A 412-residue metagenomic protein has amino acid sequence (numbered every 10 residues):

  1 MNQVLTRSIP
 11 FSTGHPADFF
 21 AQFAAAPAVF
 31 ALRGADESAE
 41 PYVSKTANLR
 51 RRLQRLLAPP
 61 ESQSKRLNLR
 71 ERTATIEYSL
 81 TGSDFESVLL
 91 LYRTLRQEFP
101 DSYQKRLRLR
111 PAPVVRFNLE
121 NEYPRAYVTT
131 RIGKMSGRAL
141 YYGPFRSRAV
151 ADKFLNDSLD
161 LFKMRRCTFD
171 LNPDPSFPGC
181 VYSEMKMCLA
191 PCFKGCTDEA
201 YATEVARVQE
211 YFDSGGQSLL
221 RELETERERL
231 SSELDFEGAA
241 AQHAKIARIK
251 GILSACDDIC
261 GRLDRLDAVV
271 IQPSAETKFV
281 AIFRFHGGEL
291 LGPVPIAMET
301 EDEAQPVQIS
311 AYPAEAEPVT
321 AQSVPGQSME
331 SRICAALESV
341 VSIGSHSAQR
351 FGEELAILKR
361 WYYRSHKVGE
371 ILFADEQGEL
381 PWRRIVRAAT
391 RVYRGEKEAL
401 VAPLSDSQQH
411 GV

Functional and structural regions predicted by a protein language model:
M1-V412: Conserved catalytic/ligand-binding micro-motifs in nucleotide and anionic cofactor chemistry
